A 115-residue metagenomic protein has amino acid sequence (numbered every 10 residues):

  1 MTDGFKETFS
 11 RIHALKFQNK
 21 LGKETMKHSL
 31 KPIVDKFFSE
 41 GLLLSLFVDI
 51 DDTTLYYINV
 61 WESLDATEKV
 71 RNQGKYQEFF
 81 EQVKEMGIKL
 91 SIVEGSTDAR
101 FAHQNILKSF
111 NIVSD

Functional and structural regions predicted by a protein language model:
M1-Y56, V60-N72, E85-D115: Short S/T/G/P-rich N-terminal loop/turn motif that feeds into the first structured element of a domain
V34, Q77-F79: A common structural junction motif
